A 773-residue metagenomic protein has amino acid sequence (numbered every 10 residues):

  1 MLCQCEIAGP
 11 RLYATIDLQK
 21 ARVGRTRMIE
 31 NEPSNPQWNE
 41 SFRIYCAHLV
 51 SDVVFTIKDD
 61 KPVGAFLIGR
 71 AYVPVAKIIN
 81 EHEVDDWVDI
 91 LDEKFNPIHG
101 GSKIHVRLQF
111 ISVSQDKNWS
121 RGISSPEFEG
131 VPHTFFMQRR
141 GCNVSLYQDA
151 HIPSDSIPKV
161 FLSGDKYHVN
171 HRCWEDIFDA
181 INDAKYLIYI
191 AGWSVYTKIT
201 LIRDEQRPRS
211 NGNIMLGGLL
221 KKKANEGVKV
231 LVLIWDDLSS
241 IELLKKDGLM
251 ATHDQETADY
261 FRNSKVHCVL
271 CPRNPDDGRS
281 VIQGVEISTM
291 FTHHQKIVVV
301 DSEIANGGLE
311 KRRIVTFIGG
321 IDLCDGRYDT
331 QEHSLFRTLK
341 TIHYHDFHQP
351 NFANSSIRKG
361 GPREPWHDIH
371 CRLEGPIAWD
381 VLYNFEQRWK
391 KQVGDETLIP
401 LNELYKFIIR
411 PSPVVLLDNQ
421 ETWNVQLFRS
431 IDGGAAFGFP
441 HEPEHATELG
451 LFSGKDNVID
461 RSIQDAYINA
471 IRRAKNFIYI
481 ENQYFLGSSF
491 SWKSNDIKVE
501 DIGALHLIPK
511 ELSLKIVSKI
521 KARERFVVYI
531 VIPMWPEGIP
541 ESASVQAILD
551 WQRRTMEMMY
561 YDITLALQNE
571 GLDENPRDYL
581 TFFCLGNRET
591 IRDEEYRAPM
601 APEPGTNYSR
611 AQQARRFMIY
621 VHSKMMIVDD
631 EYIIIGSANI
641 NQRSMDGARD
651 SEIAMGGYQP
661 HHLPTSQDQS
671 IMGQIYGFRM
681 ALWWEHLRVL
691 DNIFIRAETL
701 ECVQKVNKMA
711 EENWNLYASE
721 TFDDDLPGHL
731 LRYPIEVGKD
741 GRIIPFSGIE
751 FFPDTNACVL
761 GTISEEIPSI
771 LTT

Functional and structural regions predicted by a protein language model:
M1-E6: Short amphipathic, basic-aromatic surface patches that mediate peripheral association with negatively charged
I7-Y13, D17, A21-P36, S41-R107 (+10 more regions): HKD-type phospholipase D/PLD-like phosphodiesterase module
L216, Y467, I480, I508-I516: Extended, hydrophobic alpha-helical segments in both membrane/secreted and soluble proteins
K455, V499-A504, Q612-R615, Q642-R643 (+1 more regions): Short, contiguous acidic/charged loop-to-helix segments that flank catalytic cores in large enzymes
D465, K510, L514, M558-Y561 (+5 more regions): Feature representing long, continuous alpha-helical segments
R472-K475, Y479, Q483, I516-K521 (+15 more regions): Hydrophobic alpha-helix feature that most strongly marks membrane-spanning transmembrane helices and their immediate
G487-D501: Active-site His/acidic residue clusters
L580-I591, P602-S609, Q613-I619, A648-T773: Pan-eukaryotic secretory-pathway lumenal catalytic ectodomains of glycan-active enzymes
